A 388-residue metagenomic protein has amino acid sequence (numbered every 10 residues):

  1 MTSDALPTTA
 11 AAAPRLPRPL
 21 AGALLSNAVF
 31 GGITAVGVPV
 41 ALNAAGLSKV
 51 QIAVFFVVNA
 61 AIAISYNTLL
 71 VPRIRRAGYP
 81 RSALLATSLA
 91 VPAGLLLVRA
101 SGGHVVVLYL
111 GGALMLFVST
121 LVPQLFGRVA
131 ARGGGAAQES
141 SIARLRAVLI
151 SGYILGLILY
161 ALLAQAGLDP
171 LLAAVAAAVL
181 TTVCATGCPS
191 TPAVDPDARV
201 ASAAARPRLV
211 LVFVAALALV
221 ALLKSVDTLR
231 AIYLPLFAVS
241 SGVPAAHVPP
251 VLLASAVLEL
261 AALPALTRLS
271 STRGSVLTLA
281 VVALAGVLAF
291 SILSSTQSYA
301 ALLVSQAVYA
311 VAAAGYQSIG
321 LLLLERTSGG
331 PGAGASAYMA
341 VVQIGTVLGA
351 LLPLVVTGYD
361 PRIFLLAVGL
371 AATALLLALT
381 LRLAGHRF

Functional and structural regions predicted by a protein language model:
T9-A60, F213-L219, L223-S241, V248-P249: Helix-loop boundary and gating motifs at the non-cytosolic
L25, V105-V122, A221, A301-G315: Hydrophobic core of transmembrane alpha-helices in multi-pass small-molecule transporters, especially MFS/SLC-type
F55-A63, L149, P249-E259, Y338 (+1 more regions): Transmembrane alpha-helical segments of major facilitator superfamily
S65-Y79, A164, A262-S275, T357: Helix-to-loop junctions at the C-terminal end of transmembrane segments in multipass secondary transporters
S82-L96, L277-I292: Structural signature of the two symmetry-related core transmembrane helices
S119-G134, A314-G329: Intracellular juxtamembrane helix-capping segments at the cytosolic ends of symmetry-related transmembrane helices
L171-P189, I363-R382: Symmetry-related core transmembrane helices of the 12-TM Major Facilitator Superfamily/SLC fold
G329-Y359: A late C-terminal transmembrane helix in Major Facilitator Superfamily
